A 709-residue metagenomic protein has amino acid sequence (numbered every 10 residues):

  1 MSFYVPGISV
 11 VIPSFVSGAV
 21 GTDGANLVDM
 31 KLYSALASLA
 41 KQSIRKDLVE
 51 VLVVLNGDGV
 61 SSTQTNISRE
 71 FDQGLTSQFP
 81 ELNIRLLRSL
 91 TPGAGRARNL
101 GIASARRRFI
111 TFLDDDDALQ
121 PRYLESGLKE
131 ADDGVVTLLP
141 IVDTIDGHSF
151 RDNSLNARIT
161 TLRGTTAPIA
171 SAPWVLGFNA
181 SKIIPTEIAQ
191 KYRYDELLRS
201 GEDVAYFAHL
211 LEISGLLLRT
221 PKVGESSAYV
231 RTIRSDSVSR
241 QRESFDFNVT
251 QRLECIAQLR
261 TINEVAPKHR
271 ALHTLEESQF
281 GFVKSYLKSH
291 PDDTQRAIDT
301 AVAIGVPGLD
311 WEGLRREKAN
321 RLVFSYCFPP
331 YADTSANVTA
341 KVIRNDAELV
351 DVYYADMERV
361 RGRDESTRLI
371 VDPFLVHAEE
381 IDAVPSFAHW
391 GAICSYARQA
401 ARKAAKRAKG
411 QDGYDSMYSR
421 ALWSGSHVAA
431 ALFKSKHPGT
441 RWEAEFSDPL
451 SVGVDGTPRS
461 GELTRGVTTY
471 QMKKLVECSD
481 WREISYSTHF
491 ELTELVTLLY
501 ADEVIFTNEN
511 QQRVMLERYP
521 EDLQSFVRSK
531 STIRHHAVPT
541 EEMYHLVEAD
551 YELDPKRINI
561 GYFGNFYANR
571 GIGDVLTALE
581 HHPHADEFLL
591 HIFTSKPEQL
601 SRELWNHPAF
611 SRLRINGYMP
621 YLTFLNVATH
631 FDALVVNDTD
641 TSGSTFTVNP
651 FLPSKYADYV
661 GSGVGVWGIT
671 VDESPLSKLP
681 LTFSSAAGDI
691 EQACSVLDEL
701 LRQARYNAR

Functional and structural regions predicted by a protein language model:
S2-V5, L48, A301-P373, E503 (+1 more regions): N-terminal subdomain of nucleotide-sugar transferases
A19-K31, A266-R270, R534-N606, I615-L622: Conserved catalytic-core segment of nucleotide-activated headgroup transferases in glycan assembly
D29-L48: Short, acidic, metal-binding catalytic loop of nucleotide-sugar glycosyltransferases
Q73-R85, C478-S479, T594, L600-H630: Nucleotide-activated donor-binding/catalytic signature segment of Leloir-type glycosyltransferases, i.e., the conserved
L86-A105, E541, L546: Glycine-rich, basic loop-to-helix element that forms the pyrophosphate-binding segment of sugar-nucleotide handling
R122-N153: Conserved donor NDP-sugar-binding/catalytic core segment of glycosyltransferases
R199-Y206, F651: Acidic donor-binding loop at a coil-to-helix junction in glycosyltransferase catalytic cores that engages
S227-R234, R240-R270, D293-I304: Catalytic core of nucleotide-sugar-dependent glycosyltransferases
